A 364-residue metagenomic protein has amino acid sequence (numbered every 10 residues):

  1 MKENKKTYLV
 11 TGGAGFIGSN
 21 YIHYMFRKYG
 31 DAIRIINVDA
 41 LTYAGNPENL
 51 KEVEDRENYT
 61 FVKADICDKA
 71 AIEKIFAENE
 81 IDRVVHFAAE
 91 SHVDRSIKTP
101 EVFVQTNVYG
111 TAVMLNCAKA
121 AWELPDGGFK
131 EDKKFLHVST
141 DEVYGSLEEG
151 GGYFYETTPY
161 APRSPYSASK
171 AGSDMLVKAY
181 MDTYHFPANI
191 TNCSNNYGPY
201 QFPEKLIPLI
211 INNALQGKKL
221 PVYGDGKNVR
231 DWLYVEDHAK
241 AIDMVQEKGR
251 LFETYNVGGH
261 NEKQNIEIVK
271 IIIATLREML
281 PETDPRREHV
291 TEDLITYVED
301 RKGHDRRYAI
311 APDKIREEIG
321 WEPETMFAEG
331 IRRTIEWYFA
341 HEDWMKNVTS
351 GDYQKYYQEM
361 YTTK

Functional and structural regions predicted by a protein language model:
M1-N196, Q246, T275, R333 (+2 more regions): N-terminal Rossmann-like NAD(P)+-binding domain of SDR-like oxidoreductases, especially those catalyzing
G12, S167-A168, Q201, W232 (+1 more regions): Residue-level marker of alpha-helix boundaries and capping positions
N20, E48, K74, R95-K98 (+5 more regions): Generic recognition of short, well-ordered alpha-helical segments
N20-Y24, K28-Y29, I35, A64-C67 (+2 more regions): C-terminal substrate-binding subdomain of Rossmann-fold SDR/epimerase-dehydratase oxidoreductases
V53, G150, P203-I211: A glycine/serine/threonine-rich, flexible loop-to-helix segment that serves as the NAD(P) cofactor-binding "lid"
A71, V102, Y109, F202-L206 (+2 more regions): Residue-level recognition of oxygen-bearing side chains
E80, S164, F186, P199 (+5 more regions): A general, composition-driven signal for non-globular sequence regions
T111, D174, L206-I207, Y308-A309: Generic non-transmembrane alpha-helix signal with a bias for helix starts/N-cap capping motifs
